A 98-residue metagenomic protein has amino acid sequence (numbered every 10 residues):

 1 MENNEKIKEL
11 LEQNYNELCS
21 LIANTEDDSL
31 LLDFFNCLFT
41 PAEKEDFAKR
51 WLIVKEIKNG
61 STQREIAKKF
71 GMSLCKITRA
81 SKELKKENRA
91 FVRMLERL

Functional and structural regions predicted by a protein language model:
M1-T25: General nucleic-acid-binding
D28-K49: Short, Lys/Arg-enriched anionic-surface-contact patches
L30, E43, K58-T62, K85: Short alpha-helix boundary/capping elements
F47-S61: Short, amphipathic alpha-helical "recognition" segments used to contact nucleic acids or chromatin
E65-F70: Short alpha-helical "recognition helix" segments of helix-turn-helix
S81-L95: Short, solvent-exposed alpha-helical "recognition" segments
